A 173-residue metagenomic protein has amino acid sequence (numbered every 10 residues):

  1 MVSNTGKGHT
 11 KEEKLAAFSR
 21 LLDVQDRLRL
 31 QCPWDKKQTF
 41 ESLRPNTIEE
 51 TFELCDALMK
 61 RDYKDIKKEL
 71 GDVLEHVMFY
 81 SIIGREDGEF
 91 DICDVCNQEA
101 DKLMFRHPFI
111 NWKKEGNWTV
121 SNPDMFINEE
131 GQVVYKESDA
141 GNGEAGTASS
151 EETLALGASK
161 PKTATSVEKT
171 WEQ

Functional and structural regions predicted by a protein language model:
M1-E69, E75-Q173: Flexible "arm" and connector segments at domain edges
